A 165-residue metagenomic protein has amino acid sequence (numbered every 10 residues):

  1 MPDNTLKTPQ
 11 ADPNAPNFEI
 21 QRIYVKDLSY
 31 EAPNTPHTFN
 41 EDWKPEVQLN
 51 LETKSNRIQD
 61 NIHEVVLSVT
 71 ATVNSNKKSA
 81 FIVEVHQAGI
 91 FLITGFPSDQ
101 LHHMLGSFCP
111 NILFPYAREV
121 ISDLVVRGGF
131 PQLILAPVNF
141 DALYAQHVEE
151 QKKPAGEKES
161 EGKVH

Functional and structural regions predicted by a protein language model:
M1-I112, Y116-H165: N-terminal intrinsically disordered, cationic/polar leader segments that include organellar targeting peptides
